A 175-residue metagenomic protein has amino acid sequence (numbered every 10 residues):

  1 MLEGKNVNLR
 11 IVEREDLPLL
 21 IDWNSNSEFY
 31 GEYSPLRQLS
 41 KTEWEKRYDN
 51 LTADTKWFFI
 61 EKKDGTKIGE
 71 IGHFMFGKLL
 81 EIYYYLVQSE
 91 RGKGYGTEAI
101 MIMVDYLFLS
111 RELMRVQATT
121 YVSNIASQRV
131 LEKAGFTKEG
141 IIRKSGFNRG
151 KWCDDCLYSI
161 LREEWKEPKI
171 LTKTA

Functional and structural regions predicted by a protein language model:
M1-L19, S25, W57, E61-A175: Acyl-donor (CoA/ACP) binding surface of acyl/acetyltransferases
R14-E15, R47-N50: Short linear motifs in intrinsically disordered
E28-Y48: Conserved GNAT-fold acetyl-CoA-binding loop/helix
D49-D54, F136: Short loop/turn motifs at secondary-structure junctions and domain boundaries
